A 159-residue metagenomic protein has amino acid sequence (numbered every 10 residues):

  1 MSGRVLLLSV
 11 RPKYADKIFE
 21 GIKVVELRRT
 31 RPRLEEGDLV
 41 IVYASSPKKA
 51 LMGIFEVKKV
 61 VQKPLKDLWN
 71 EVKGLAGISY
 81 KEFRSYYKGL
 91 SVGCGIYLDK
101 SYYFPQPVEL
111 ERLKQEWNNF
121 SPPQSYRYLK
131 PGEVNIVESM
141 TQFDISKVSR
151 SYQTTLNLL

Functional and structural regions predicted by a protein language model:
G3-V5, V10-E36, P47-M52, V60-L159: Contiguous surface segments at macromolecular interaction interfaces
